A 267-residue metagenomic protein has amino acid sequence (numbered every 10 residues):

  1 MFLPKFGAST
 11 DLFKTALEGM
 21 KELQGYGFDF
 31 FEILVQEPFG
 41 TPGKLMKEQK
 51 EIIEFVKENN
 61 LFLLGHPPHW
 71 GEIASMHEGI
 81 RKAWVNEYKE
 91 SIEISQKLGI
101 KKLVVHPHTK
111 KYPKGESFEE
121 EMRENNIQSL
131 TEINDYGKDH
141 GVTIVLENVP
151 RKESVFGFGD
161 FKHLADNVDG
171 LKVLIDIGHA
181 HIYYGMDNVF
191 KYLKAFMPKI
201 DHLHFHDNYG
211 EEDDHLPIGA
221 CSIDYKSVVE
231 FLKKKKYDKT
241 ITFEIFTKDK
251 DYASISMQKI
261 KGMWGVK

Functional and structural regions predicted by a protein language model:
M1-K97, K172, K261-K267: N-terminal pre-domain/capping segments
M1-P4, L17-Q24, V155-I175, H181-K267: Histidine-acidic metal/acid-base catalytic patches
L3-F6, Q36-F39, S75-H77, S117-E119 (+3 more regions): A short, structure-level motif marking secondary-structure boundaries and short turns
P4-T10, F31-I33, L63-P67, L103-V105 (+4 more regions): Hydrophobic faces of well-ordered beta-strands that scaffold small-molecule active sites in alpha/beta enzyme cores
S9-F13, L34-P38, P68-W70, H108-K110 (+4 more regions): Active-site beta-loop-alpha junctions enriched in small/polar residues
K14, K57-E58, A74-K172, I182: Active-site acidic/histidine proton-transfer and metal-coordination neighborhood in alpha/beta enzyme cores
M20-G27, G43-L64, E90-G99, T131-D139 (+3 more regions): Acidic (Asp/Glu)-rich catalytic clusters
G40-E51, M76-E87, S117-Q128, E153-H163 (+4 more regions): Alpha-helix N-cap and loop-to-helix initiation/capping positions
